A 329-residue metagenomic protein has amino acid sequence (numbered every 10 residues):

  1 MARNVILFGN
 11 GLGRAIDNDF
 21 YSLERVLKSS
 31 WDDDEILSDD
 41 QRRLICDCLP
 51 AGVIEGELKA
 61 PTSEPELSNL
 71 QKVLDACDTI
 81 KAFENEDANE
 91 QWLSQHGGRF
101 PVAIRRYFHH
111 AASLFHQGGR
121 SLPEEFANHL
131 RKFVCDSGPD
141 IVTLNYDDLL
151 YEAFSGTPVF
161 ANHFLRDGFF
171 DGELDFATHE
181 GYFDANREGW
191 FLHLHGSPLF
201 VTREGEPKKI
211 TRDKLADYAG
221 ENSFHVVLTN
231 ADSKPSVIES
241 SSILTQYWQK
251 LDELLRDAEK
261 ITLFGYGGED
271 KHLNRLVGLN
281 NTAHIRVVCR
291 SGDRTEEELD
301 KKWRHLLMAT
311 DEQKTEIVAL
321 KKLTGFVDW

Functional and structural regions predicted by a protein language model:
M1-I16, R25-S30, I36-D40, L44-L49 (+2 more regions): SIR2/sirtuin-family catalytic core signature
M1-P139, L144-E152, A161: Gly/serine-rich nucleotide phosphate-binding loop at the start of the catalytic core of nucleotide/ADP-ribose-handling
V5-G9, D140-N145, H163-L165, W190-H195 (+2 more regions): A structural signal for short, well-ordered beta-strand segments and their strand-loop junctions that often border
P50, I54, R203, P207 (+1 more regions): Acidic, metal/cofactor-coordinating or nucleic-acid-engaging core segments within structured domains
G119-F126, E173-H179, E239-K250: A Trp-anchored, charged/polar loop motif used as the substrate-binding/catalytic surface of acyl/ester-handling
Y151-S155, T202-T211, L273-R275: A short secondary-structure junction signal
T157-G172, G265: A short alpha->loop->secondary-structure connector
F176, Y182-D213: A recognition module on extended beta-rich or small alphabeta surfaces enriched in W/G with H and D/E
